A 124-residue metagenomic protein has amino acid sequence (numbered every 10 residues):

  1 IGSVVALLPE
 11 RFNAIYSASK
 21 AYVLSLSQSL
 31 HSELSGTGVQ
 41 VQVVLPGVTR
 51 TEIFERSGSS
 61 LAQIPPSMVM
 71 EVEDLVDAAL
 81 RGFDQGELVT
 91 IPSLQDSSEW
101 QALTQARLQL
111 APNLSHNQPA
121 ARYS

Functional and structural regions predicted by a protein language model:
S3: Residue(s) in the substrate-gating loop at a strand-loop-helix junction that position the organic substrate next
L8, S29-V39: Active-site-adjacent segment of SDR/Rossmann-fold oxidoreductases
E10-A14: Active-site loop immediately N-terminal to the catalytic Tyr-X3-Lys motif of short-chain dehydrogenase/reductase
Y16, L24: Catalytic tyrosine of NAD(P)H-dependent dehydrogenase/reductases that use a Tyr as the general acid/base
S19: Active-site helix of classical SDR
V43, S59-E99: C-terminal helical subdomain
P46-R56, S60-L61: Short, flexible catalytic-loop segment of classical short-chain dehydrogenase/reductase
A106-S124: Non-catalytic terminal and boundary segments that flank Rossmann-like NAD(P)-dependent oxidoreductase
